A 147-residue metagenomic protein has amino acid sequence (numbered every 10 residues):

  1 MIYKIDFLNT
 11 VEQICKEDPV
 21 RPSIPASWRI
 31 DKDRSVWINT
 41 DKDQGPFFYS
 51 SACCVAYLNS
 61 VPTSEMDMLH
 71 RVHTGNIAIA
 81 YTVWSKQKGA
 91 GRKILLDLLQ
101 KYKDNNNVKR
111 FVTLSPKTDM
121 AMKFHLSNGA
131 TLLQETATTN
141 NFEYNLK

Functional and structural regions predicted by a protein language model:
M1-D31: Short amphipathic alpha-helix that is part of the acyltransferase structural core
P25-S51, A56-N59: A short helix-loop-beta-strand connector motif used in the catalytic cores of GNAT acetyltransferases and, in some
F48-A78: Conserved acyl-donor/pantetheine-binding loop and adjacent beta-alpha core of acyl/acetyltransferases and related
G75, N106-V108: Short, high-confidence coil segments that cap the C-terminus of an alpha-helix and link into the following beta-strand
S85-K103, S127: Conserved acetyl-CoA-binding loop-helix of GNAT-fold acetyltransferases
V112-K123: Conserved beta-strand-loop-alpha-helix junction that forms the acyl-donor binding cleft
L114, T131-E143: Conserved catalytic-core motifs of GNAT/GCN5-like acyltransferases
